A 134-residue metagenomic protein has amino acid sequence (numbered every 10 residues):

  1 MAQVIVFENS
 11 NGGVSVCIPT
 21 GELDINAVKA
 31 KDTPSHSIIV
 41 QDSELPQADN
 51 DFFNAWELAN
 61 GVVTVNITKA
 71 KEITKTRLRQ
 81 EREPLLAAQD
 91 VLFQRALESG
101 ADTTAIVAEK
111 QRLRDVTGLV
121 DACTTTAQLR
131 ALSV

Functional and structural regions predicted by a protein language model:
M1-V134: A preference for well-ordered globular domain cores that mediate specific macromolecular interactions or catalysis
